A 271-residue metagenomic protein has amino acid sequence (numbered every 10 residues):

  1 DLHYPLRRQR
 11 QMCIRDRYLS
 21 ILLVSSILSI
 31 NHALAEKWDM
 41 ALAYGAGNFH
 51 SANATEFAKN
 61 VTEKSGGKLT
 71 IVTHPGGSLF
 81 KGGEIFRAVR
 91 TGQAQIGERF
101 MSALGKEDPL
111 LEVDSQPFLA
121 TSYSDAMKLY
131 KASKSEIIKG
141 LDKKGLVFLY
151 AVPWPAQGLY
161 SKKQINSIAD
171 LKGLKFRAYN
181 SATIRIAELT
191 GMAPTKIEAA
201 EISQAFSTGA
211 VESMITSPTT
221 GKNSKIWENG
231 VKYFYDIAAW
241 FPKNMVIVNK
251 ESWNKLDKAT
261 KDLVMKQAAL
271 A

Functional and structural regions predicted by a protein language model:
D1-D16: Single conserved hydrophobic/aromatic residue that forms the stacking wall/gate of nucleotide- or nucleobase-binding
R15-S20, K37-W38: Short, basic/polar N-terminal leader/transit segment immediately after the initiator methionine
Y18-S29: Bacterial N-terminal signal peptides
S29-A35: Sec/Tat signal peptide C-region and signal peptidase I cleavage site
A35-M127, S133-I137, L141-A271: N-terminal secretory/targeting leader peptides
